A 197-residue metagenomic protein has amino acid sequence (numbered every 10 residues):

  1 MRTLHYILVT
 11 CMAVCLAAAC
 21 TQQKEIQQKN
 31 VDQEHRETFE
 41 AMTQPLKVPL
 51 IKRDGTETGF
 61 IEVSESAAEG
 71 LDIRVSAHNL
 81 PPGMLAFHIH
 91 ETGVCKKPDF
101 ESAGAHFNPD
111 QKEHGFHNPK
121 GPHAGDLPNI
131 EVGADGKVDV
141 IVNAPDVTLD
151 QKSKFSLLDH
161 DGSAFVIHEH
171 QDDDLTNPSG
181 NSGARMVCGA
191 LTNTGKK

Functional and structural regions predicted by a protein language model:
M1-L8: Bacterial N-terminal signal peptides that target proteins for export
L16-A19: C-terminal motif of bacterial Sec signal peptides marking the signal peptidase cleavage site
T21-M84, E91-K197: N-terminal leader/targeting pre-sequences
